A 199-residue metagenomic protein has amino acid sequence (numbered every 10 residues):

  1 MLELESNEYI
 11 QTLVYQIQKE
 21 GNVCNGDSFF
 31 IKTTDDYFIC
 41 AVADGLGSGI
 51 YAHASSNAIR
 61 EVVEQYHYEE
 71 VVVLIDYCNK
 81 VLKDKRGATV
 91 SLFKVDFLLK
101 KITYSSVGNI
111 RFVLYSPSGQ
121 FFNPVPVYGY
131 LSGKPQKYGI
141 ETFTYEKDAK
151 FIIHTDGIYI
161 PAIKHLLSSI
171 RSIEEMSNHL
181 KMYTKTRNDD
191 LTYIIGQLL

Functional and structural regions predicted by a protein language model:
M1-E20: Regulatory cytosolic signal-relay segments
L2, L99, I153, I158-L199: C-terminal catalytic subdomain
E5-Q11, T34-F38, F97-K101, E146-D148: Beta-strand-turn-beta hairpins that frame and shape the catalytic cleft of phosphate-ester-processing enzymes
Q18, Y37, K101, G119 (+2 more regions): Sensory/regulatory domains in signal-transduction proteins
N22-F38, P124-I163: Acidic loop->beta-strand submotif enriched in PP2C/PPM serine/threonine phosphatases
N22-V73: Primarily the active-site beta-strand->alpha-helix module of PP2C/PPM metal-dependent phosphatases, and frequently
A43-L46, I110, D156-G157: Active-site metal-binding loops of divalent metal-dependent hydrolases
Y51-G119, N188-D189, L198: Catalytic core of PPM/PP2C metal-dependent serine/threonine phosphatase domains
